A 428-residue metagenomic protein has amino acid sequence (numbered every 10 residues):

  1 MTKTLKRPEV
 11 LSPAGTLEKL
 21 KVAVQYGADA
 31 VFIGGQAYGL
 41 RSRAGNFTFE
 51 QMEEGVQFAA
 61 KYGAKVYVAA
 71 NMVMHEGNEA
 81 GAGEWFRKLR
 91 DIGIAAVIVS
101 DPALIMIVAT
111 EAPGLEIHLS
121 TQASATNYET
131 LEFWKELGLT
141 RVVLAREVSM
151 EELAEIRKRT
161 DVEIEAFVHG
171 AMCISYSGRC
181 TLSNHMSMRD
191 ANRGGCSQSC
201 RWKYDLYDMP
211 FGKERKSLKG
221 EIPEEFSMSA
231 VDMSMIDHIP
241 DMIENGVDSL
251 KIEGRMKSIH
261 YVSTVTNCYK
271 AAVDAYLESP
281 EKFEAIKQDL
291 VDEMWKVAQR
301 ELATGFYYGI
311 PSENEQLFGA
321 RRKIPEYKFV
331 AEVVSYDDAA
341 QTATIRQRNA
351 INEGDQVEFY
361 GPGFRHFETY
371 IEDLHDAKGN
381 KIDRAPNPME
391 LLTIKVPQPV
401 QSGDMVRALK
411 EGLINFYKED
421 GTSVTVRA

Functional and structural regions predicted by a protein language model:
M1-Y26, A30-I33, A37-L40, V56 (+7 more regions): Surface-exposed amphipathic alpha-helical tracts and adjacent flexible/coil segments at the periphery of soluble enzymes
S42-N46: Conserved non-cysteine loop/helix-boundary elements of the Radical SAM core domain that shape
F47-M52, A80-E84: Charged helix-capping and loop-helix junction motifs
A80, G114-L115, L119-Y128: Gly/Gly-Pro- and Ser/Thr-rich, intrinsically disordered tail segments characteristic of DNA damage-repair and tolerance
A103-L104: Alpha-helix capping/helix-boundary segments
